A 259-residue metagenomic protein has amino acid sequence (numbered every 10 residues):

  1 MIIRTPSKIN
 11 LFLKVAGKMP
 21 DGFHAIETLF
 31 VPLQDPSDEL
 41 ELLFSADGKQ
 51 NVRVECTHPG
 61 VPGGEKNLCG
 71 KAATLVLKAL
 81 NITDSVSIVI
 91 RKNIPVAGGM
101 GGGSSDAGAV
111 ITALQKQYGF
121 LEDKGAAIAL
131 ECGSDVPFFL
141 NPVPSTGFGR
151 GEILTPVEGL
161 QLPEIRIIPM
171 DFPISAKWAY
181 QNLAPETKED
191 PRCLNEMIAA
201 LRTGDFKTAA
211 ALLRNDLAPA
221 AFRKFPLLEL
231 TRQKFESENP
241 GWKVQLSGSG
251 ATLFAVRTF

Functional and structural regions predicted by a protein language model:
M1-A97, Q115-F120, G159-L160, P169-F172: ATP-binding N-lobe of GHMP and related small-molecule kinases
I2, E39, P144-T146, I165-I167 (+1 more regions): Conserved hydrophobic/aromatic beta-strand scaffold that supports enzyme active sites
C69, G98-G125, F138: DPxDG-like acidic metal-binding loop motif
G102-G103, L246-A251: Glycine-rich beta-strand-to-loop/alpha-helix junction loops that act as flexible
E122-C132, A210-L213: Short, well-structured alpha-helical segments that form the helix of a local strand-helix-strand
N141-K243: Conserved, helical-rich catalytic subdomain that frames metal- and/or nucleotide-binding sites in enzyme alpha/beta
V256-F259: Helix N-cap motif at beta-to-alpha junctions
